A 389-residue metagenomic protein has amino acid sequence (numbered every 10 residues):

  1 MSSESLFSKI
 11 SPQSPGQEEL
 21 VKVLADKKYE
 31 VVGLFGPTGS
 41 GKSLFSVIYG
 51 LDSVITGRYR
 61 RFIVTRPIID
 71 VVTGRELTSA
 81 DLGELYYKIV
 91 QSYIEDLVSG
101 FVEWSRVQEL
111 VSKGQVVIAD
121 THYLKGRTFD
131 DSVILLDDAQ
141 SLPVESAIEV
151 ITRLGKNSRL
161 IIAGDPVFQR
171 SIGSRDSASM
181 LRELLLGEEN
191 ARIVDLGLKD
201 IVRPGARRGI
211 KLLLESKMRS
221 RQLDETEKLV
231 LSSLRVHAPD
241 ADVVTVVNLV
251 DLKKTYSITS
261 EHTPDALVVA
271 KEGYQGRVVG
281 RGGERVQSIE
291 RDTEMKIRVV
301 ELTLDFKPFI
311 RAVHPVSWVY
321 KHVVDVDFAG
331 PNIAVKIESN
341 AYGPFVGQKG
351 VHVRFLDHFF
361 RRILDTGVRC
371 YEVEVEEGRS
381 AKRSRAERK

Functional and structural regions predicted by a protein language model:
M1-L6, R385-K389: Short, Lys/Arg-enriched, disordered terminal segments
S2-S11, Q17-V21, D26-G74, S79-W104 (+3 more regions): Conserved helicase motor core of SF1/SF2 NTP-dependent helicases
V107: Extended basic-aromatic, gly/pro-enriched interface segments that bind polyanionic ligands
L110-S112: C-terminal structural cap/anchor segments
L135-D137: Hydrophobic residues in beta-strands of the RecA-like P-loop NTPase core, especially within AAA+ ATPase
A139-L142, Q348: Short amphipathic alpha-helical interaction segments
D200, G205-K389: RNA-contacting regions in translation and RNA-metabolism proteins, encompassing KH/S1 modules where present
